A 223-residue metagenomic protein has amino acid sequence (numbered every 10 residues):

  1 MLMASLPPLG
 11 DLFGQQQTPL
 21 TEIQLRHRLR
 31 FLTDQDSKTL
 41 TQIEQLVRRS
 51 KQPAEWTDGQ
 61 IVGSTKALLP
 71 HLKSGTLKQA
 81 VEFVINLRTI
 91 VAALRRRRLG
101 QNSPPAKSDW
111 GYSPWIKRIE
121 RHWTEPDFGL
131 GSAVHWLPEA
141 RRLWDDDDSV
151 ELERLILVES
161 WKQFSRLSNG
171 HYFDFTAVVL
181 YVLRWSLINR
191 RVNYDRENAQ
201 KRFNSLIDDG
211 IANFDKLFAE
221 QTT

Functional and structural regions predicted by a protein language model:
M1-T223: N-terminal domain-start signal
